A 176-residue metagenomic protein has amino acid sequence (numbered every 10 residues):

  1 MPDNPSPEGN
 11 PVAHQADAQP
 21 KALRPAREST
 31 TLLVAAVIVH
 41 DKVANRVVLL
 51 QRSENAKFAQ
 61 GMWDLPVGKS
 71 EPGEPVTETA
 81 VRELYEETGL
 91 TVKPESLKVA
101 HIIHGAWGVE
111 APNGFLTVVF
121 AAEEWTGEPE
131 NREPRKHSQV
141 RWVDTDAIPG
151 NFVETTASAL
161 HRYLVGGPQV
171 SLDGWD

Functional and structural regions predicted by a protein language model:
P2-I38: Acidic, metal-coordinating catalytic segment for phosphate/diphosphate chemistry, firing primarily on the Nudix
L32, Q60-L65, P94-S96, N113-T117: Short connector loops at helix/strand junctions that flank enzyme active sites, especially segments positioning acidic
A36, R46, Q139: Conserved beta-strand and immediately adjacent loop positions that scaffold enzyme active sites
V43-N45, H101-P129, R162-G167: Active-site-adjacent beta-strand/loop module that shapes the phosphate/pyrophosphate-binding cleft
N45-E86: Conserved Nudix-box catalytic region and its N-terminal flanking loop in Nudix hydrolases and closely related
T91-H101: A short coil-to-beta-strand element that immediately follows conserved catalytic motifs
V119-A121, E130-L164: NUDIX/MutT-family hydrolases
S158-D176: Charged phosphate-binding loop/patch that engages nucleotide di/tri-phosphates or the phosphate backbone of nucleic
